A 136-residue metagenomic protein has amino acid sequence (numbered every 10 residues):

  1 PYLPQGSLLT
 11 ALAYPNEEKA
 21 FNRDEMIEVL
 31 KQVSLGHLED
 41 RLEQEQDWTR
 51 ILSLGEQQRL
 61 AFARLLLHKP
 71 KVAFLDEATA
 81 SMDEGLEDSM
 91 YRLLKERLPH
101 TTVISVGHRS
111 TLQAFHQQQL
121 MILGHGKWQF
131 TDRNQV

Functional and structural regions predicted by a protein language model:
P1-D47: Conserved "ABC signature" C-loop
L8-A11, Q44-V136: ABC-family ATPase nucleotide-binding domain "signature/switch" substructure
